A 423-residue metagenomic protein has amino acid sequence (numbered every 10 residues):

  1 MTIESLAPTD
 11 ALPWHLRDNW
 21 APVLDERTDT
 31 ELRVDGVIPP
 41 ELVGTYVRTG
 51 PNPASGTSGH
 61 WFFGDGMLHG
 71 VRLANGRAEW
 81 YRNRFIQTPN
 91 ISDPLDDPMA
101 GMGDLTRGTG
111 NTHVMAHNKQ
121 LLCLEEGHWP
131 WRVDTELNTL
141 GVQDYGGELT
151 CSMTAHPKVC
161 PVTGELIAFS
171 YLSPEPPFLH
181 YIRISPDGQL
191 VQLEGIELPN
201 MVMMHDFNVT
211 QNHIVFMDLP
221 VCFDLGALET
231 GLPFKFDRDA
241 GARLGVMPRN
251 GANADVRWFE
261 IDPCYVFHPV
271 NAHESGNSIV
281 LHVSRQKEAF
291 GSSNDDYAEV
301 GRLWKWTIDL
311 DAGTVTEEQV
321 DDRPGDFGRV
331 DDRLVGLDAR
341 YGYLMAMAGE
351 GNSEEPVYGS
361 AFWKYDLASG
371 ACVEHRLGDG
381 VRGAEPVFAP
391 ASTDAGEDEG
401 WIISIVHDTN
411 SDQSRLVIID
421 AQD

Functional and structural regions predicted by a protein language model:
M1-D423: Beta-propeller domains
